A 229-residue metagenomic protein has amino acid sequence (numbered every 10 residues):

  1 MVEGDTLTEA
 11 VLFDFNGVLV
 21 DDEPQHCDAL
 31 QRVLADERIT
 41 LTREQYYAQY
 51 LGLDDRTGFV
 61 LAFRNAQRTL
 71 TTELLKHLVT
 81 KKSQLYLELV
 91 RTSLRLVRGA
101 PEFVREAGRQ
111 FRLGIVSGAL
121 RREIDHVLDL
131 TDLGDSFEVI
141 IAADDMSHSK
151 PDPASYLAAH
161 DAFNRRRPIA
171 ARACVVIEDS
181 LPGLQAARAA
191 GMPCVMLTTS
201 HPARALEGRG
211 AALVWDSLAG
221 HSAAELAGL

Functional and structural regions predicted by a protein language model:
M1-E9, P101, R105, R121 (+1 more regions): Asp-based, Mg2+/Mn2+-dependent phosphohydrolase catalytic module
D5-P101, R105, R109: N-terminal helical cap/lid subdomain that shapes the substrate entry/recognition surface in HAD-like hydrolases
D14, V18, S117, D179: Conserved G/P- and acidic residue-centered "switch" motifs that form tight phosphate/ATP-binding loops in soluble
V90-L94, G118, G191-C194: Short, flexible loop segments at the rims of nucleotide/cofactor-binding pockets, characterized by
Q110-F111, G191: Glycine-centered short loops/turns at secondary-structure junctions
G114: Thiol/selenol-based redox catalytic cores and closely related redox-interacting motifs
